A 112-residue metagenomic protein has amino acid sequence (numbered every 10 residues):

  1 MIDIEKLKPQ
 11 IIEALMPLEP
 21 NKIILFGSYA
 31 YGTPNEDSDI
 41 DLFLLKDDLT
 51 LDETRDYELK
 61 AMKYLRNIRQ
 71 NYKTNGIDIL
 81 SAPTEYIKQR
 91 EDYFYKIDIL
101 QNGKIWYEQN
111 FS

Functional and structural regions predicted by a protein language model:
M1-K22, Y31-N35, K46-S112: Catalytic core of pol beta-like nucleotidyltransferases
F26-S28: Glycine-rich beta-strand-to-loop/alpha-helix junction loops that act as flexible
E36-I40: The conserved glycine-aromatic submotif of the RRM
D41-L45: Short beta-strand->loop micro-motif that forms the acidic, two-metal-ion catalytic signature in nucleotide-processing
